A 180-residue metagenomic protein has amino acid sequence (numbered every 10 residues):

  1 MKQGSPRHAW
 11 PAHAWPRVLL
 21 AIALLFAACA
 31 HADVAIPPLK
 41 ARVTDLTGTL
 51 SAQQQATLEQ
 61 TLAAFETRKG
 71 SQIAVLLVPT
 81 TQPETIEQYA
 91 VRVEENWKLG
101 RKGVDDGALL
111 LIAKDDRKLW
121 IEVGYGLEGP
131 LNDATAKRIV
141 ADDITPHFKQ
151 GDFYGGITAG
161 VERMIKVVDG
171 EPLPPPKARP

Functional and structural regions predicted by a protein language model:
Q3: Cationic, low-complexity basic patches in intrinsically disordered or flexible, solvent-exposed regions
P16-A27: Bacterial N-terminal signal peptides
A32-P180: Folded, non-transmembrane soluble domains that reside on the lumenal/extracytoplasmic side of membranes
